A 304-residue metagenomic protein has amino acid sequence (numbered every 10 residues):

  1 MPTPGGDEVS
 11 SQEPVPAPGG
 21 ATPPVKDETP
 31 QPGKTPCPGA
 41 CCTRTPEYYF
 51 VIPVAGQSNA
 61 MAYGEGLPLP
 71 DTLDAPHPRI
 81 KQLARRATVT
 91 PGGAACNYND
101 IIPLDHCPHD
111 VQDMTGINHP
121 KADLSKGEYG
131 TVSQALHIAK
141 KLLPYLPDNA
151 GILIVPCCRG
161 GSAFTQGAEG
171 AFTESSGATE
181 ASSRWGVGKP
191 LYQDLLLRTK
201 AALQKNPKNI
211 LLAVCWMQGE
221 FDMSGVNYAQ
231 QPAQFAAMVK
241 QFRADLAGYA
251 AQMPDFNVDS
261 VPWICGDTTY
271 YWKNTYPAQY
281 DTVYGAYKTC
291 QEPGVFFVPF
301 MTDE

Functional and structural regions predicted by a protein language model:
M1-P38: Ser/Thr-rich, Pro/Gly/Ala-heavy low-complexity intrinsically disordered linkers and tails of secreted extracellular
G33-E304: Cell-envelope and extracellular/periplasmic
